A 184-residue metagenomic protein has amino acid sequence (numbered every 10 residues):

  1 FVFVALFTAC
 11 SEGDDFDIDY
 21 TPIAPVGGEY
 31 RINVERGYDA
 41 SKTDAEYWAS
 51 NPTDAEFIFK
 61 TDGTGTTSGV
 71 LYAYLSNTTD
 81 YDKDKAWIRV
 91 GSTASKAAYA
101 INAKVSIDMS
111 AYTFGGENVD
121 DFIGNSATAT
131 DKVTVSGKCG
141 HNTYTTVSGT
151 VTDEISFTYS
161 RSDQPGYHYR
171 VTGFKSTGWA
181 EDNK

Functional and structural regions predicted by a protein language model:
L6-A9: C-terminal motif of bacterial Sec signal peptides marking the signal peptidase cleavage site
S11-D14: Bacterial signal peptide processing site
D19-K184: First exposed extracellular module after export/assembly in secreted or surface-exposed proteins
